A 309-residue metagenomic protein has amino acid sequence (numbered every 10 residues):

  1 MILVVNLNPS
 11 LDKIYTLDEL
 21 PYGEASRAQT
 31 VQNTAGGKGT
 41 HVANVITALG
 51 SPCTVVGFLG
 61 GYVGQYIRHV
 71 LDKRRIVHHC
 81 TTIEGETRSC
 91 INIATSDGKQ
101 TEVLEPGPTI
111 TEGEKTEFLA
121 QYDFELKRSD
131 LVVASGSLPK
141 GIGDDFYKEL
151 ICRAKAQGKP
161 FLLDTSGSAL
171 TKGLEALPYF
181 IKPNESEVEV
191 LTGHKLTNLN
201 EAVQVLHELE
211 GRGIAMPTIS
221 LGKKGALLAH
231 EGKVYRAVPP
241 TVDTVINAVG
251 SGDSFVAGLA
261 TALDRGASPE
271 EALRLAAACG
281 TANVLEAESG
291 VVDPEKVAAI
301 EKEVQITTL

Functional and structural regions predicted by a protein language model:
M1-V56, V63-Y66: Glycine-rich phosphate/adenosyl-contacting loop at the front of the ribokinase-like
E24, A48-S129, A298-L309: Conserved N-terminal subdomain of the carbohydrate kinase-like
E102-L104, S129-G136, D164, K182-E187: Short beta-strands and strand-loop turn motifs
P108-T111, L138-I142, A169-T171, V190 (+2 more regions): Short, small-residue-enriched loops and turns at beta-alpha junctions that line or gate enzyme active sites
T111-E149, P160: Hydrophobic alpha-helical segments and helix pairs
D145-V234: Conserved phosphate/ATP/ADP-binding segment of small-molecule kinases
T171, L199-L309: Conserved phosphate-binding/catalytic region of the ribokinase-like
